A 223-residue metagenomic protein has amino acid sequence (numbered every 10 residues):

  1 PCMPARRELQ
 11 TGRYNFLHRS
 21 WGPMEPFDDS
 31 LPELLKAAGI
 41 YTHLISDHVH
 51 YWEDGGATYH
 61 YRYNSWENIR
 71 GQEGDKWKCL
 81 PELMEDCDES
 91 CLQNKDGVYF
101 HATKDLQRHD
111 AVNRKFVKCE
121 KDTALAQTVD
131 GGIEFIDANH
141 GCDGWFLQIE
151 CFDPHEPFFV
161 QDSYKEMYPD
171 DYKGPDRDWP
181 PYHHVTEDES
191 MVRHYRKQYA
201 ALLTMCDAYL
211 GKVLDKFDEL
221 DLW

Functional and structural regions predicted by a protein language model:
P1-C2, E8, Y14-F16, H48-Y51 (+3 more regions): Short, solvent-exposed loop/turn segments at secondary-structure junctions
C2-A5, Y59, T128, Y195: Alpha-helical structural motif
M3-E8, D29-P32, A126, A200 (+1 more regions): Membrane-embedded glycan transfer/ligation machinery that uses polyprenyl lipid-linked sugar donors/oligosaccharides
R6-K118: Catalytic-site neighborhoods of secreted/periplasmic enzymes that process anionic sulfate/phosphate groups
H43-Y51, V129-D130, T186, G211: Short amphipathic alpha-helical surface micro-motifs
L83-Q127, E134-W223: Active-site-proximal cap/lid insertion segments
